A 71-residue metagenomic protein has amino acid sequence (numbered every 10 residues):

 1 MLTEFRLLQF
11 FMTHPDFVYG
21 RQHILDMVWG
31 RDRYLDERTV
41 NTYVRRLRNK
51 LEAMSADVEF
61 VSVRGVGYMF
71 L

Functional and structural regions predicted by a protein language model:
L2-T42, R46, K50-E59, R64: Positively charged, aromatic-enriched patches within helix-turn-helix-type DNA-binding elements, predominantly
